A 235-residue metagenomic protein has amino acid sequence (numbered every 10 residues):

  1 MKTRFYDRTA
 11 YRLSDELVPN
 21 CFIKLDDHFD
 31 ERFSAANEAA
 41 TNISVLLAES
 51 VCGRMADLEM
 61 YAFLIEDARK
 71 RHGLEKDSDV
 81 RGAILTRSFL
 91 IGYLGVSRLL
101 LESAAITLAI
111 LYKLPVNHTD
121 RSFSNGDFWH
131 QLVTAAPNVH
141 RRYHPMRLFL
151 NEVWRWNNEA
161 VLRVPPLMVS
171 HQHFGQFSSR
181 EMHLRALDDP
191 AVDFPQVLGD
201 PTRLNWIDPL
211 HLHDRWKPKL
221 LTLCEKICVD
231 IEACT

Functional and structural regions predicted by a protein language model:
M1-A56, L64-D67, E75-L94, I106-T235: Acidic, Ser/Thr/Gly/Pro-rich intrinsically disordered interaction regions
Y61: Active-site acidic/histidine proton-transfer and metal-coordination neighborhood in alpha/beta enzyme cores
